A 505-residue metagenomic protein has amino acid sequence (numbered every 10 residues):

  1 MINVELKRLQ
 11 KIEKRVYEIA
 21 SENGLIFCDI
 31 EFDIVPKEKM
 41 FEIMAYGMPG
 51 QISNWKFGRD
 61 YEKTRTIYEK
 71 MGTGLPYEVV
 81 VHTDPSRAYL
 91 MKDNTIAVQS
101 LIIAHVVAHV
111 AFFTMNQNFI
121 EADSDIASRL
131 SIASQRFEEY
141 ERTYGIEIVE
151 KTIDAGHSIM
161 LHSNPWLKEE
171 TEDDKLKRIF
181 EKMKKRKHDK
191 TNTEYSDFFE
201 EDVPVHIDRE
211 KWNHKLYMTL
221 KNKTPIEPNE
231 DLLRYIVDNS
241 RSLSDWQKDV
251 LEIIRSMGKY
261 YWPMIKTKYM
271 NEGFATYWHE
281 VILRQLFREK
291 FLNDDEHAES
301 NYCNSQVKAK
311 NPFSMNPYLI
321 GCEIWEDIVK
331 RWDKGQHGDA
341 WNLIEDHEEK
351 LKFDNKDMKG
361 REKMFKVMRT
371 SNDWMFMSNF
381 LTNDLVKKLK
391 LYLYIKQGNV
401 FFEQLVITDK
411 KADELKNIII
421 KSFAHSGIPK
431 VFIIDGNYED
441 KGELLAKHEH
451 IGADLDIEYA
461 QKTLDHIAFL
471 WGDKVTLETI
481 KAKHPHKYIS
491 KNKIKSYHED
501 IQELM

Functional and structural regions predicted by a protein language model:
N3, K7-S86, H206-L243, L477-K483 (+1 more regions): Auxiliary, metal-adjacent structural segments of Zn-dependent hydrolase domains
P85-I102, Y261-T267: Short pre-active-site segment immediately N-terminal to the catalytic Zn-binding motif
D93, A97, F113, M218 (+1 more regions): Non-catalytic terminal regions of proteins
H105: Catalytic cores of soluble, metal-dependent hydrolases
A111-R186, A275-K290, Y302-F313: Post-HExxH zinc-binding segment in Zn-dependent metallohydrolases
S158, E169-D238: Extended catalytic-interface subdomain
M218-C322, E326-D327: Long, internal scaffold/assembly segments composed of regular secondary structure
